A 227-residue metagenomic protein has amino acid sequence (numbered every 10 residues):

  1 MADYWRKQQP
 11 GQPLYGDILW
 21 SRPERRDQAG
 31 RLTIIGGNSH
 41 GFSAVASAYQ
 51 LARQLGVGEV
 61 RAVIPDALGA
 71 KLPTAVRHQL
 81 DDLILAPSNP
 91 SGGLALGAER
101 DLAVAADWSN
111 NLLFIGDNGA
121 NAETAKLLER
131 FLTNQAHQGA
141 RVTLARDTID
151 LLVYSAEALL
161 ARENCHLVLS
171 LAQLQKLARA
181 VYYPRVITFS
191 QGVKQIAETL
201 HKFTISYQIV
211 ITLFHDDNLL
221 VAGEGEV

Functional and structural regions predicted by a protein language model:
M1-D27: Positively charged, low-complexity intrinsically disordered leader regions
W5-R6, P65-V227: Glycine-rich phosphate/dinucleotide-binding loop and adjoining beta-alpha-beta core of small-molecule
P10, I34-G36, V186-I187: Short, contiguous strand/loop micro-motifs
G11, G30-R31, L152-Y154: Generic signal for short, ordered secondary-structure residues within or immediately flanking folded domains
L14-D17, I34, L113, L159: Generic, low-specificity signal for short hydrophobic/alpha-helical stretches with a mild N-terminal bias, encompassing
Y15-G16, H40-A44, G93-A98: Short secondary-structure boundary/capping elements
L19, A44-S47, D101, L127: Well-ordered alpha-helical segments embedded in enzymatic catalytic cores
S21-P87: Substrate-binding N-lobe of the ribokinase-like
